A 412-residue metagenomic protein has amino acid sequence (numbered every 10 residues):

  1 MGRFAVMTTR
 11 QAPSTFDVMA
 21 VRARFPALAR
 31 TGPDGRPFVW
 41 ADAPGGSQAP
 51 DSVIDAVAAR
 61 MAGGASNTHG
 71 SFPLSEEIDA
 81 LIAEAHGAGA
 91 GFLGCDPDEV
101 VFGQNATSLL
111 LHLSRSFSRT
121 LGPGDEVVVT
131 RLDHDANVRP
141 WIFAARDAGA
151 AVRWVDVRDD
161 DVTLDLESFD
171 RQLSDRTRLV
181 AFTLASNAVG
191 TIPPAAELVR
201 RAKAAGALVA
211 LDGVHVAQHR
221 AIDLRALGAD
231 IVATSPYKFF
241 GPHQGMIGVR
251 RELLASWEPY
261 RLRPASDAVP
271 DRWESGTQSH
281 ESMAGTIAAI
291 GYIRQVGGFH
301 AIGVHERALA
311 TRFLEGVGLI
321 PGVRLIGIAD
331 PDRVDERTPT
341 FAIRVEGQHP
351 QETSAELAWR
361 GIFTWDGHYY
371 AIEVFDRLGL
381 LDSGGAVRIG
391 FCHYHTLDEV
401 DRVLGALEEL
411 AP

Functional and structural regions predicted by a protein language model:
G2-P412: Pyridoxal 5′-phosphate
